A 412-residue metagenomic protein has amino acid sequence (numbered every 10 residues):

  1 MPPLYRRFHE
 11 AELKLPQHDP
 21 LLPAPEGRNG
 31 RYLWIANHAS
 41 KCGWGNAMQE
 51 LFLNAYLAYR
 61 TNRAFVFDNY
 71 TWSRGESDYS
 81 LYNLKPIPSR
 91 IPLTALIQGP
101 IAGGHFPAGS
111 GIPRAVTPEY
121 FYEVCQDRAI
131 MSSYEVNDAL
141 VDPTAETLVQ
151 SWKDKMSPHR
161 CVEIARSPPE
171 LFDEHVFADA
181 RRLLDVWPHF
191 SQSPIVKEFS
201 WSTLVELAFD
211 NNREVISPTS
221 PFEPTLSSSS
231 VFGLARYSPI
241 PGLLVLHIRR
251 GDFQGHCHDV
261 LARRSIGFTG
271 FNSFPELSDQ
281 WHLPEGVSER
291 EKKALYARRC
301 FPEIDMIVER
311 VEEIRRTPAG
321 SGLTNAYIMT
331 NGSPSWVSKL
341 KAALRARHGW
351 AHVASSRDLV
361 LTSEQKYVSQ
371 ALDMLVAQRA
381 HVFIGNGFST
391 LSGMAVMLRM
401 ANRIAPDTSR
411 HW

Functional and structural regions predicted by a protein language model:
M1-A297, F301, T317, T324 (+1 more regions): Secretory-pathway glycan-assembly enzymes, especially type II membrane glycosyltransferases that use nucleotide-sugar
A39-A47, Q365-S369, I384: Alpha-helix N-cap/helix-initiation motif
L53, K339-L340, M394-L398: A short acidic, amphipathic alpha-helical/loop segment
Y56-Y59, K341-H348, M400-A401: Short, surface-exposed basic-aromatic patches at helix termini and helix-loop junctions that form
F65-D68, P318-S321, T390-L391, P406-S409: Short, flexible/disordered secondary-structure transition segments
R74-E76, F253-H256, P334-V337, S392-G393 (+1 more regions): Eukaryotic short linear interaction motifs
S278-Y296, P302-S363: Catalytic donor nucleotide-activated moiety binding site of glycosyltransferases and closely related
Q370-W412: A donor-sugar binding/catalytic signature common to diverse glycosyltransferases and related nucleotide-sugar
